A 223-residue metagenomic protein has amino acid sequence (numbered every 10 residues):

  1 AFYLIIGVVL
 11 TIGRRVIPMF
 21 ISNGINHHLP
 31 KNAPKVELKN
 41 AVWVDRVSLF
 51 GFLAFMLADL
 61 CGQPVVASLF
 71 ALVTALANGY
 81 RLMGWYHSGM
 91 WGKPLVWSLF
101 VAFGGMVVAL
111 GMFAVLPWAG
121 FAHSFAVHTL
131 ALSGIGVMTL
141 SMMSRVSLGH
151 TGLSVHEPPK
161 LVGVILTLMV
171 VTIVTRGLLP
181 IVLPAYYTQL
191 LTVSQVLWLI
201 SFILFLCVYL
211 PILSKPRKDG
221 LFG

Functional and structural regions predicted by a protein language model:
A1-G223: Hydrophobic alpha-helical transmembrane segments of multi-pass integral membrane proteins
